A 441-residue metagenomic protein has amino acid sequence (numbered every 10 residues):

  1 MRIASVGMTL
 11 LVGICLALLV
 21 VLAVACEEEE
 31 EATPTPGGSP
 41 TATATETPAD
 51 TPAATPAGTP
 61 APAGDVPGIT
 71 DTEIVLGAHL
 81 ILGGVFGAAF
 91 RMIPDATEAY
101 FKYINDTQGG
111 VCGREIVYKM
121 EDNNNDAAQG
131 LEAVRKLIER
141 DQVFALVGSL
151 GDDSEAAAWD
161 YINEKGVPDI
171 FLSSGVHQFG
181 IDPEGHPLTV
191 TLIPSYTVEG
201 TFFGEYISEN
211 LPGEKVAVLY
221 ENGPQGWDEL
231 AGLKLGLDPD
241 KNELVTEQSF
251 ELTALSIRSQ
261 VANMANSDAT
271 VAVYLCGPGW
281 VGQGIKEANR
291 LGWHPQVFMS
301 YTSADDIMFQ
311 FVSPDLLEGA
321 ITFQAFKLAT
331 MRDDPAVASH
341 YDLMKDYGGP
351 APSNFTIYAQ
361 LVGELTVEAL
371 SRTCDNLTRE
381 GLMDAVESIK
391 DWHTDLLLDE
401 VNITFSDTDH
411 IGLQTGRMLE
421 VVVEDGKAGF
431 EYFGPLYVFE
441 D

Functional and structural regions predicted by a protein language model:
L22-A25: C-terminal motif of bacterial Sec signal peptides marking the signal peptidase cleavage site
E27-E30, A61-P62, A88-D95, T107-D182 (+3 more regions): Beta-alpha junction/loop-to-helix N-cap segments that form part of ligand/metal-binding clefts
E29-A61: Ser/Thr-rich, Proline-interspersed low-complexity disordered segments
P62-T72, G77-E98, E121-A127, L150-G151 (+3 more regions): Extracytoplasmic "Venus flytrap"
G130, T191-K215, D228, L255-R258 (+3 more regions): Hydrophobic alpha-helical segments within soluble ligand-binding/sensing domains
Q142-Q248, Q296-T322: Extracytoplasmic ligand/sensor domains, especially the bilobed periplasmic-binding protein
I285-Q360, F433-E440: Extracellular/periplasmic periplasmic-binding protein-like sensory domains
D346-T356, E368-A428: Segments of small-molecule ligand-sensing domains
